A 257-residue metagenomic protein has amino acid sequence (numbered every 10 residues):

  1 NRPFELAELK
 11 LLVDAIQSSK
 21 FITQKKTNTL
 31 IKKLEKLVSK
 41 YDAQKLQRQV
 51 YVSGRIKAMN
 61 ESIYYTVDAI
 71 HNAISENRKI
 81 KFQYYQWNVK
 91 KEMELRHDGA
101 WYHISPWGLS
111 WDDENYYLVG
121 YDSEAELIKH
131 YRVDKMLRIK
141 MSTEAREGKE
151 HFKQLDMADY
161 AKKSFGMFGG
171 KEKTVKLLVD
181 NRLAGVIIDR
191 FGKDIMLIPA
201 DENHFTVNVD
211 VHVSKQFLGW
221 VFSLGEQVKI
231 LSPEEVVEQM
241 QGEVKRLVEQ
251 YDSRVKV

Functional and structural regions predicted by a protein language model:
N1-A15, H97, L247-V257: Short, basic/aromatic recognition patches that contact phosphate-bearing ligands
R2-K91: Bulky hydrophobic/aromatic content
H71-K129: Loop-centered beta-sheet repeat module
W101-H103, H130-V133, T174-K176, T206-N208: Well-ordered beta-strand positions in beta-sheet-rich domains
L109, I139, L197-I198: A structural signal for short hydrophobic beta-strand segments in well-ordered beta-sheet cores
E124-A158: Flexible linker/loop signature enriched in Pro/Ser/Thr and Pro/Gly
M157-V257: Polybasic (Lys/Arg-rich)
